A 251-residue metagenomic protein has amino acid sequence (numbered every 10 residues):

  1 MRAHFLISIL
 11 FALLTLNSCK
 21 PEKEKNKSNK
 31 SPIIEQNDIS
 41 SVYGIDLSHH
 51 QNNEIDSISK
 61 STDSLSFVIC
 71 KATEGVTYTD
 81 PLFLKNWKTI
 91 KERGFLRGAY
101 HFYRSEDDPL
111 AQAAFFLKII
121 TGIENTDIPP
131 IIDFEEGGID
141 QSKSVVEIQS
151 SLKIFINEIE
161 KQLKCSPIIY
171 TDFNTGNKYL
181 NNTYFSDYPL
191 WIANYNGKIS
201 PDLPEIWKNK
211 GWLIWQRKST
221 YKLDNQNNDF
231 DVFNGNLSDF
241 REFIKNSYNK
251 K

Functional and structural regions predicted by a protein language model:
M1-F5: Positively charged n-region of N-terminal signal peptides that target proteins for export
T15-S18: C-terminal motif of bacterial Sec signal peptides marking the signal peptidase cleavage site
K20-E22: Bacterial signal peptide processing site
E24-K30: N-terminal targeting or signal-anchor segments and their processing/structural boundaries
K30-S48, N53-I58, F185-K251: Functionally critical loop-and-helix segments that line ligand-binding/catalytic clefts of soluble enzyme domains
P32-I55, K60, C70-I156, E160-Q162: Substrate-binding cleft of extracellular glycoside hydrolase catalytic domains
D63: Catalytic cores of secreted/periplasmic lytic hydrolases that degrade extracellular macromolecules
I128-E205: Catalytic domains of cell-wall/extracellular-matrix polysaccharide-remodeling enzymes, centered on de-N-acetylation
